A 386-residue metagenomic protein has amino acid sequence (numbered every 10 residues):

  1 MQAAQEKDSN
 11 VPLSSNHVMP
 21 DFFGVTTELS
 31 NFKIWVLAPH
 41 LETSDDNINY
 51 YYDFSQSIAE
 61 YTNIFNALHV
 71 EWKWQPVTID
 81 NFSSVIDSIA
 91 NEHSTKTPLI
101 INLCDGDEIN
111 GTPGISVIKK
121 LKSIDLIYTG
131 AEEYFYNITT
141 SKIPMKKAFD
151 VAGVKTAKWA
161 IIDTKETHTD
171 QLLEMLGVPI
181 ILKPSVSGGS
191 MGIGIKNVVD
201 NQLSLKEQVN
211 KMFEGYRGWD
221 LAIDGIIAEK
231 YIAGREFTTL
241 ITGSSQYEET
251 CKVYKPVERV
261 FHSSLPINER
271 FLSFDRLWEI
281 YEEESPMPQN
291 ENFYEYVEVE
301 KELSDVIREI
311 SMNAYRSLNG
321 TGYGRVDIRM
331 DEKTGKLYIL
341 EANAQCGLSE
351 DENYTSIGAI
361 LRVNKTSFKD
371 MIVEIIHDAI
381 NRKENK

Functional and structural regions predicted by a protein language model:
Q2-D21, E248, N292, Y296-K386: ATP-dependent carboxylate activation and anion-phosphoryl transfer catalytic cores that bind Mg-ATP to form
E6, F32-D46: Nucleotide-activated donor-dependent transferases that construct or modify glycoconjugates
F23, L29-L37, A90-S94, N137-I227 (+3 more regions): Active-site nucleotide/adenylate-binding loops and adjacent lid/helix of ATP-dependent enzymes
H40-E42, D105-D107, S185-S187: Short glycine-rich anion-binding loops that position phosphate/pyrophosphate groups of nucleotides and phosphorylated
E42-A59: Glycine- and acidic-residue-enriched helix-capping/strand-helix junction motifs
S55-I162: Conserved N-proximal alpha/beta basic substrate-recognition cap immediately N-terminal to, or forming the N-lobe
S204-N290, E298, E302, V306-E309 (+1 more regions): Phosphate-binding site of ATP-dependent enzymes
